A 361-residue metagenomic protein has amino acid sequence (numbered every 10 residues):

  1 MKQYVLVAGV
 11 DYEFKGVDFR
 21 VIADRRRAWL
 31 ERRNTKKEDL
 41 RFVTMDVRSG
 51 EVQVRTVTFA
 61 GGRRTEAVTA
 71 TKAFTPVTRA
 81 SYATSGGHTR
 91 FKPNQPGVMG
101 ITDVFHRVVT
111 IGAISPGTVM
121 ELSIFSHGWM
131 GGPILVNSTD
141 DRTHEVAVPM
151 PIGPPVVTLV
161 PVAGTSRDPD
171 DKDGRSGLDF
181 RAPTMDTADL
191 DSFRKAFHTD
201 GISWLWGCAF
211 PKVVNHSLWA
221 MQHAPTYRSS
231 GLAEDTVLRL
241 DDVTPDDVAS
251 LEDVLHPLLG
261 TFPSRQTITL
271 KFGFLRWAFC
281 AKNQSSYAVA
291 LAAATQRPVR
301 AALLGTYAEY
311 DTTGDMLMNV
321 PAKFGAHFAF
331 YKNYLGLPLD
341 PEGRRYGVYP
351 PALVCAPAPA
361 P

Functional and structural regions predicted by a protein language model:
M1-H106, N283: A domain-level signal for caspase-like cysteine endopeptidase catalytic cores and their zymogen-processing architecture
M1-K2, K37-L40, I114-V119, H198-I202: A general structural motif
M1-Y4, L122, L205, C355-P361: Non-Sec secretion/translocation targeting segments of pathogen effectors
E31-R33, T102-L122, D191-R194: Short amphipathic alpha-helices and their capping/turn segments at secondary-structure boundaries
V52-V57, G132-I134, E309-L317: Short, solvent-exposed polar/charged micro-motifs at secondary-structure junctions
K72-S81, S115, I124-W129: A glycine-rich, hydrophobic loop/mini-helix early in the fold
V119-D311: Catalytic cores of nucleophile-dependent amide-cleaving enzymes
T295-P361: Caspase-like cysteine protease fold
